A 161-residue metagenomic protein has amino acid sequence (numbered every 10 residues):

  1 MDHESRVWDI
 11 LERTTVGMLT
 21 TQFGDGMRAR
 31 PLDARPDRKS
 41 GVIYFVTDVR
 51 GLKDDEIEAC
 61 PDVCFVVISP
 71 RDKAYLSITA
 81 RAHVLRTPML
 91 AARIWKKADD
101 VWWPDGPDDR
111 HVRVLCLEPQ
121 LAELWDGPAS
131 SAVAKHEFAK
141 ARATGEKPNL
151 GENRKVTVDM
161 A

Functional and structural regions predicted by a protein language model:
M1-M18, R142-A143, E152-A161: Extreme N-terminal tail/first-helix region
M1-S5, R50-K53, D99: Charged, amphipathic alpha-helical segments
L11-T15, C60-P61, E118-P119, L150: A short, compositionally biased
R13-T15, R28-R30, D108-R110, E118: Short, basic and Ser/Thr-rich N-terminal targeting/leader segments
T15-V49, D55-E58, V63-S69, Y75-T79: Short beta-strand segments
R35-P36, R81-V84, A129-S131: A short, sequence-level motif marking secondary-structure junctions
K53-L121: Short, structured beta-strand-loop surface elements
P107-A161: C-terminal edge-of-domain segments
